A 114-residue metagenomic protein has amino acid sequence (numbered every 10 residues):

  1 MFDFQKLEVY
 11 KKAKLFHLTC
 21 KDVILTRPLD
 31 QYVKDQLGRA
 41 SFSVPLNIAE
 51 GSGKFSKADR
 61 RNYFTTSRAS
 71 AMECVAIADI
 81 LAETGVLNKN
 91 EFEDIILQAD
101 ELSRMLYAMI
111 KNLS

Functional and structural regions predicted by a protein language model:
M1-S114: Amphipathic alpha-helical assembly/interaction segments
